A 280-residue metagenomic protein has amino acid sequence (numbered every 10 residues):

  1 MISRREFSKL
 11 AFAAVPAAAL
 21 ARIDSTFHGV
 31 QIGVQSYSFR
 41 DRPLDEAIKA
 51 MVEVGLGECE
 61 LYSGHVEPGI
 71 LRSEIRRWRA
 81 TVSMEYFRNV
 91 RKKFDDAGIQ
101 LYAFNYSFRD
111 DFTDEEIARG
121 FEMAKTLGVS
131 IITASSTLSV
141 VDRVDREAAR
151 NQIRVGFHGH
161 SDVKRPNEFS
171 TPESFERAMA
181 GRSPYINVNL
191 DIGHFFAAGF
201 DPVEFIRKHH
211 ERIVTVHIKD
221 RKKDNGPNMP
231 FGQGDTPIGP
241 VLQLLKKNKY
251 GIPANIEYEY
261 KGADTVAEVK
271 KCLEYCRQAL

Functional and structural regions predicted by a protein language model:
I2-S36, R40-E58, P172-L190, H194-L280: Histidine-acidic metal/acid-base catalytic patches
A11-F12, A17-D24, E46, F87-R88 (+4 more regions): Active-site acidic/histidine proton-transfer and metal-coordination neighborhood in alpha/beta enzyme cores
S38, R76, A80-T81, N105 (+2 more regions): The substrate-binding groove and active-site-proximal loops of carbohydrate-active enzymes, especially glycoside
S38, Y62-S63, N105, G159: Residue-level recognition of beta-strand->loop/alpha-helix junctions
C59-Y62, L101-F104, T133-A134, A254-I256: Short beta-strand segments at enzyme active-site cores
Y62-R88: Glycine-rich, proline-tolerant flexible connector loops at the mouths of alpha/beta enzymes
G64, R109, T137, R221 (+1 more regions): Flexible loop residues that form catalytic and substrate-binding hotspots at small-molecule/glycan-binding clefts
P68-S73, K164-P166, A197, D224-N228: A short acidic, helix-capping loop that chelates divalent metal ions and anchors anionic groups
